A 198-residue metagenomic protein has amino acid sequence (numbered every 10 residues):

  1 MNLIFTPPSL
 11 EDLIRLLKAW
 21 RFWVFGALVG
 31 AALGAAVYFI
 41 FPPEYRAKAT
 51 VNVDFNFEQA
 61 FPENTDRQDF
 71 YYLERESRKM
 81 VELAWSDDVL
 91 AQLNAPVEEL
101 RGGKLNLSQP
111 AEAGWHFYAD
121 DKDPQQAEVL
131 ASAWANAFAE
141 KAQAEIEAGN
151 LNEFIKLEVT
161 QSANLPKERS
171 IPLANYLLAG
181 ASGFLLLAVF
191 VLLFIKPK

Functional and structural regions predicted by a protein language model:
M1-K198: Hydrophobic and amphipathic membrane-targeting/association helices
